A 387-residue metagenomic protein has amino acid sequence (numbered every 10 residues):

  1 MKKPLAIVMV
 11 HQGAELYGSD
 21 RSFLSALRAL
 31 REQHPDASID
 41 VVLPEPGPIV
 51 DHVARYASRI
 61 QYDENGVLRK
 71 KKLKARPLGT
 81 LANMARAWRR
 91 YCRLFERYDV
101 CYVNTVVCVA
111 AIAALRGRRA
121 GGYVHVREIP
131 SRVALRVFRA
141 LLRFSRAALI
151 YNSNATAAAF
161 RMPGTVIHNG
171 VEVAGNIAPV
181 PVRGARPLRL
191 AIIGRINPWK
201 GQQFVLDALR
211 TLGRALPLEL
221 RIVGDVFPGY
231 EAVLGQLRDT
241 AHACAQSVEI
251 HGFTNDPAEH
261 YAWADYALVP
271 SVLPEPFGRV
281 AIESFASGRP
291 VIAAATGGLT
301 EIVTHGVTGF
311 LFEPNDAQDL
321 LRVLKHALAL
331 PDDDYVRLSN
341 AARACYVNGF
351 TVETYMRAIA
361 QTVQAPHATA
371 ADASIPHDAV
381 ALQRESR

Functional and structural regions predicted by a protein language model:
I7-V10, R183-K200, L206-R210, R221: Conserved donor-binding/catalytic core segment of Leloir-type glycosyltransferases
D20-R28, N197-T211, A232, Q318: A conserved mid-protein helix/loop that constitutes part of the nucleotide-sugar donor-binding site
V42, P290-A293, V303: Short hydrophobic beta-strand element within catalytic cores of glycosyltransferases and related nucleotide-activated
P48-A54, R221-Q246, E259: Short, structured helix-loop element that forms part of the nucleotide-activated donor/catalytic region
A158-P163, H168-P187, P198, A264: Acidic anion/phosphate-binding donor-loop and adjacent secondary structure in glycosyltransferase catalytic cores
A262-P276, R289: Acidic donor-binding loop of glycosyltransferase active sites
H305-G306, F310-Q318, H326-D332: Conserved acidic donor-binding segment of nucleotide-sugar-dependent glycosyltransferases
H326, D333-G349, Y355-A358: A short, well-ordered alpha-helix in the C-terminal region of glycosyltransferases
